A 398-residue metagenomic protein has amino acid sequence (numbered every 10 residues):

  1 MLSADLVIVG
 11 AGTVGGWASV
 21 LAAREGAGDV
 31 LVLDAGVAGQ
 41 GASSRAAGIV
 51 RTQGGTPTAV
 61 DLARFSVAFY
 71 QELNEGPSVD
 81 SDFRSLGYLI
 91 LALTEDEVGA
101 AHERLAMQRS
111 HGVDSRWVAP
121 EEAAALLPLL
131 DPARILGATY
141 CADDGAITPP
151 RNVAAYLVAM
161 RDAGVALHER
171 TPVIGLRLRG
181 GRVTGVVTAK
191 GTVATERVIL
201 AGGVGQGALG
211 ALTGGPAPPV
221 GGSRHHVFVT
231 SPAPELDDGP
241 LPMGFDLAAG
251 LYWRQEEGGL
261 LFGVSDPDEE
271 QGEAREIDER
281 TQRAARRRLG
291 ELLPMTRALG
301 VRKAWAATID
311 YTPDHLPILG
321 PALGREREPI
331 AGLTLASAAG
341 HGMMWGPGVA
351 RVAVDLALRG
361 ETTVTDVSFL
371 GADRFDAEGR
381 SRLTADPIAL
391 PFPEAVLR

Functional and structural regions predicted by a protein language model:
M1-V14, L31: Beta1/beta-strand and adjacent pyrophosphate-binding region of the FAD-binding site in flavoprotein oxidoreductases
A23-S43: Glycine-rich FAD pyrophosphate-binding loop
A47-L126, G250-Y252, R288-G290: Dinucleotide-binding Rossmann-like beta1-alpha1 core, especially the glycine-rich loop that anchors the ADP
P57, D61-R64, I90-A100, T139-V158 (+2 more regions): Short beta-strand to alpha-helix junction loop
T139-E196: Helical element adjacent to the flavin cofactor pocket in flavoenzyme catalytic cores
G191-P240: Central helical "cap/lid" subdomain
P232-G332: Active-site lid/adjacent beta-loop-alpha segment flanking the redox-cofactor pocket in flavoenzymes
G290-R398: C-terminal catalytic lobe of FAD-dependent flavoproteins
